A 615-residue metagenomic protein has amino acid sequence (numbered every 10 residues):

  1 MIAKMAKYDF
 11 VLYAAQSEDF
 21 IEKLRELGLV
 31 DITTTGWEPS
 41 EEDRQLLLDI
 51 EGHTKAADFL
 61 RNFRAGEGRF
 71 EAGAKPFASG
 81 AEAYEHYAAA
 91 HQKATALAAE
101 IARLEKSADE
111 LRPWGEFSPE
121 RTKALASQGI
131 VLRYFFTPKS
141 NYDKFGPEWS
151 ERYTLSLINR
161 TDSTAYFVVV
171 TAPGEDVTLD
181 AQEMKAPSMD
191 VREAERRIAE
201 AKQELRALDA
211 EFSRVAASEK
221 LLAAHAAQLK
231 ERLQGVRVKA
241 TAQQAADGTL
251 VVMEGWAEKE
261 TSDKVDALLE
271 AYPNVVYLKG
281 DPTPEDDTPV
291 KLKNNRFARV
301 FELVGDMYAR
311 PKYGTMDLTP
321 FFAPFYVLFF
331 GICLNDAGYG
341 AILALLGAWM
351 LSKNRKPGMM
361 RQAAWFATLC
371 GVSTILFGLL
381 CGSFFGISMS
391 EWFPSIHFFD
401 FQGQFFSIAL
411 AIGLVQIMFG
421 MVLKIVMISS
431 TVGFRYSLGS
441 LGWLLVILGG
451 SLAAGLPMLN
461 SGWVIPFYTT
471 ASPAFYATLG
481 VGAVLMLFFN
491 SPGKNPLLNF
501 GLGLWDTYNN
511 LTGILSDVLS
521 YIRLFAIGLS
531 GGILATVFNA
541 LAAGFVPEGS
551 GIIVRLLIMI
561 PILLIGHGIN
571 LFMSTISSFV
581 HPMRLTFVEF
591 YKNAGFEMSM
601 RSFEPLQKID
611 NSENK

Functional and structural regions predicted by a protein language model:
M1-A6, E18-I21, R25-I32, D263-K615: Conserved, carboxylate-rich catalytic/transport cores that coordinate ions
M1-F322, P357-M360, A364-A367: Long, charged N-terminal accessory/stalk domains
